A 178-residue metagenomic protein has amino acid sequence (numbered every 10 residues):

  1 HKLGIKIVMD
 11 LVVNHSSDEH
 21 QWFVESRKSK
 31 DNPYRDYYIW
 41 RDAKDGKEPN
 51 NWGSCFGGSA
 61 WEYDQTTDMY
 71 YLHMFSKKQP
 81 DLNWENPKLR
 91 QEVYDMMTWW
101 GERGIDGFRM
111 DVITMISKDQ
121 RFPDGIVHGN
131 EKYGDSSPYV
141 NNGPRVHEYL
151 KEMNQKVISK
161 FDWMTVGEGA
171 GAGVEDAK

Functional and structural regions predicted by a protein language model:
H1-T98, E102, T114-G173: Acidic/aromatic-lined carbohydrate-recognition and catalytic surfaces of CAZymes acting on diverse glycans
F108-M110: Hydrophobic residues within beta-strands of alpha/beta enzymes
